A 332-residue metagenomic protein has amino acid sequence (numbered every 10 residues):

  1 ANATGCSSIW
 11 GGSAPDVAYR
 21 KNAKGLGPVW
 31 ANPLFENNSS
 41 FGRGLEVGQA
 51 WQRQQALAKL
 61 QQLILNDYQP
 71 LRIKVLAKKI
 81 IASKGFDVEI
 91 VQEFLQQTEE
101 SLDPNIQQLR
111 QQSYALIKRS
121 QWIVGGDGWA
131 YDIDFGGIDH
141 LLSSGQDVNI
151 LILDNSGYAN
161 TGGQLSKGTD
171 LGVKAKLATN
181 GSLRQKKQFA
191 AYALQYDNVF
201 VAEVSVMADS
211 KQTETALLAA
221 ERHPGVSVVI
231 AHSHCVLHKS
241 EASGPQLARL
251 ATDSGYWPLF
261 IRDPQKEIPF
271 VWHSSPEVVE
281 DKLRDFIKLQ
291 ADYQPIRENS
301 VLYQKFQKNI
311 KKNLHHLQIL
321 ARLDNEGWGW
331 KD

Functional and structural regions predicted by a protein language model:
A1, W122-I123, I150-I152, A202-E203 (+1 more regions): Structured core elements
A1-I9, N22, W51, Q55 (+3 more regions): Carboxylate/His-rich catalytic cores and anion/metal-binding grooves
S7-K21, T98-Q164, A208-A220, P224: Thiamine diphosphate
D16-P28, T215-D332: Glycine/aspartate-rich loop-and-adjacent alpha/beta segment that forms the canonical ThDP
N32-Y68, A115-I117, T169-R222: Conserved thiamine diphosphate
L34-Q108, I287-I310: N-terminal leader/propeptide and maturation segments of large enzyme subunits in energy/redox metabolism and hydrolases
D132, H140-F189, V201, M207 (+3 more regions): Residues forming the flavin
